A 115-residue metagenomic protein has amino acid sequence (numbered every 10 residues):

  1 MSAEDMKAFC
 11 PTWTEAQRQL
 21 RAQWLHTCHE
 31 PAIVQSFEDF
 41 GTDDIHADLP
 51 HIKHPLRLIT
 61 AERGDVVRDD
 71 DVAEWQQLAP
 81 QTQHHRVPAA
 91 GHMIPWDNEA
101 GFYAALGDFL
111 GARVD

Functional and structural regions predicted by a protein language model:
M1-H51: Conserved alpha/beta-hydrolase catalytic His-Asp/Glu region
A8-F9, L25-C28, F40, L56 (+3 more regions): Alpha-helix boundary/capping residues
Q19, Q23, E38, A47-H51 (+2 more regions): Replace "anionic and nucleotidyl ligands
I33, D43-I45, T60, M93 (+1 more regions): Broad hydrophobic/π-residue packing in well-ordered secondary structure
I33, I45-D48, R68-D70, V87 (+1 more regions): Short linear functional motifs in flexible/disordered or boundary regions
K53-A90, W96: Conserved loop-alpha-helix segment in the C-terminal half of the alpha/beta-hydrolase fold that carries the catalytic
Q81-D115: Catalytic active-site module of serine/aspartate enzymes centered on a nucleophile-bearing elbow/loop
